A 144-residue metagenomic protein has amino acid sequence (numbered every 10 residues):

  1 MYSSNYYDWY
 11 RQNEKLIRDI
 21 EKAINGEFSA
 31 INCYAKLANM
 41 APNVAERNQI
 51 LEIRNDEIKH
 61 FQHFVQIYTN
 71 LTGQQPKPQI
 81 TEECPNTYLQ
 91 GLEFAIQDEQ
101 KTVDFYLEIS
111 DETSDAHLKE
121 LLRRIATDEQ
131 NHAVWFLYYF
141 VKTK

Functional and structural regions predicted by a protein language model:
M1-K144: Non-heme di-metal
